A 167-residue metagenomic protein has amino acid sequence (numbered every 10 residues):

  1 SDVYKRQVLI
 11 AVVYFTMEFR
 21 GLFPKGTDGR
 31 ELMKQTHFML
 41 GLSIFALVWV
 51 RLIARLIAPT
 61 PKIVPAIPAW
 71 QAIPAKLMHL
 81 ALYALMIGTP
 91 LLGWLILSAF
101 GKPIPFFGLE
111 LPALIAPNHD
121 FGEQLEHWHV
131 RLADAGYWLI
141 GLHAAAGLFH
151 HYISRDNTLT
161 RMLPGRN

Functional and structural regions predicted by a protein language model:
V3-Y4: Short, small-residue-biased leader/transition segments that mark boundaries at the very start of proteins
I10-G21: Alpha-helical transmembrane segments of multi-pass membrane proteins
G21-R30: Membrane-interface helix termini and inter-helical loops of multi-pass transporters
E31-K34, I63-M78: Juxtamembrane helix-capping/reentrant segments at transmembrane boundaries
V50-P68: Membrane-helix interface/capping segments
M78-S98: Hydrophobic alpha-helical membrane-insertion segments
W94-L114: Juxtamembrane non-transmembrane "cap" segments at the membrane-aqueous interface of multi-pass membrane proteins
H119-L139: Hydrophobic alpha-helical transmembrane segments
